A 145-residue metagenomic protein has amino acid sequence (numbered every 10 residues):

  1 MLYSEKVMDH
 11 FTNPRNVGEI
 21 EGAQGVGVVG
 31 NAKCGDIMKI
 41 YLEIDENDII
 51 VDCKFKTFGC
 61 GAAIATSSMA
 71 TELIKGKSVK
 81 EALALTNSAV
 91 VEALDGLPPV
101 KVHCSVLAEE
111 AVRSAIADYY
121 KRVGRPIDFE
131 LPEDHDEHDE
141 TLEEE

Functional and structural regions predicted by a protein language model:
M1-G27, D45, K77-E81, L85-E145: C-terminal binding/interaction regions
V29-K33: Short Gly/Pro-enriched turn/cap motifs at secondary-structure boundaries
D36-E46: Short beta-strand elements
L42, V51-C53, A70, E81: Helix-adjacent hinge/juxtasegments
D48-F58, E92-D95: Immediate flanking context of iron-sulfur cluster ligation sites
K54-S68: Compact, glycine-rich, soluble single-domain proteins
F58, L73-V79: Flexible, glycine-rich terminal cap/loop adjacent to redox cofactors in electron-transfer oxidoreductases
